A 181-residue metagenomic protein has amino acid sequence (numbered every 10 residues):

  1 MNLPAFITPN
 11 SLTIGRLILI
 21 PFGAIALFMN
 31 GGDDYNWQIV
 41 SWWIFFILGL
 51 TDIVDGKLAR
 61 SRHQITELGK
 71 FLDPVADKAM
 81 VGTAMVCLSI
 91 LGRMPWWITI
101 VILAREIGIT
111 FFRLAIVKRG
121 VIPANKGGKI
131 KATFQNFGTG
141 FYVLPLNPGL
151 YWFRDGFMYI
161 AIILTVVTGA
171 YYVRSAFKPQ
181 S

Functional and structural regions predicted by a protein language model:
M1-N2, D55-K70, R113-V117, A176-S181: Cytosolic, membrane-interface loops and tails of multi-pass inner-membrane proteins
M1-V54, A132-Q135, T139-P145, G149-W152 (+1 more regions): Topogenic membrane-insertion module of multi-pass membrane proteins
L12, S61-L114: Multi-pass membrane catalytic core of lipid/isoprenoid biosynthesis enzymes
L17, F46, V75, I100-L103 (+3 more regions): Residue-level signature of the transmembrane alpha-helical core of multi-pass small-molecule transporters
A26-N30, V54-H63, T83-I90, F112-I116 (+1 more regions): Membrane-helix exit/interface motif
D33-V40, E67-L68, R93-W97, P123 (+1 more regions): Membrane-helix interface segments
S41-F45, W97-E106, D155-I163: Hydrophobic core segments of alpha-helical transmembrane domains in multi-pass membrane proteins
P74-D77, V81, K129-T139, D155: Membrane-embedded alpha-helical bundles that form the substrate/pore pathway in multi-pass transport systems
